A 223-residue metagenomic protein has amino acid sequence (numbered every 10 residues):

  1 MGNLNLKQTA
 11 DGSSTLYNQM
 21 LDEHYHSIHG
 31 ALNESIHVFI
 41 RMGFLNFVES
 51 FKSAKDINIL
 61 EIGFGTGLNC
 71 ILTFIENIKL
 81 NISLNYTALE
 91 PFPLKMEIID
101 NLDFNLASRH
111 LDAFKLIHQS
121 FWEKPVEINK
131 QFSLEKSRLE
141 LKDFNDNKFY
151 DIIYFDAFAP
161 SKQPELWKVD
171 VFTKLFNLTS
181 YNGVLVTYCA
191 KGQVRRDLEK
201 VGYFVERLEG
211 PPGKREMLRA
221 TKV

Functional and structural regions predicted by a protein language model:
M1-I57, I75-F104: Rossmann-like AdoMet
G63-G65, E90: Conserved S-adenosyl-L-methionine
G67-I71: Glycine-rich SAM-binding Motif I of class I
I98-N147: S-adenosyl-L-methionine
D151-L166: A short SAM/SAH-binding and catalytic strip from SAM-dependent methyltransferases
I152, Y181-C189: Conserved beta-strand signature within the Rossmann-like core of class I S-adenosyl-L-methionine
E165-N182: A short glycine-rich, Lys/Arg-flanked "PGG" loop and its adjoining helix->strand segment in the class I
V201-V223: Core SAM-dependent methyltransferase catalytic element
